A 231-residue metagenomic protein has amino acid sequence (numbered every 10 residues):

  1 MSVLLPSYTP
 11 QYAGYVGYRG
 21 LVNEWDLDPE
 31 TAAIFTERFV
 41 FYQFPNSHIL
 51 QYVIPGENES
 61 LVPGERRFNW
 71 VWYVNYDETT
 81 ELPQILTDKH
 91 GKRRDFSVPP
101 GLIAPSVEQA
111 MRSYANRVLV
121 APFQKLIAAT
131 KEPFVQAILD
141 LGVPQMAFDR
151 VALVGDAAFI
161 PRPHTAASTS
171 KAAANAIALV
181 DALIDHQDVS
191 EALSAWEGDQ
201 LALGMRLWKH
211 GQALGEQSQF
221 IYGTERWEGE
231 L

Functional and structural regions predicted by a protein language model:
M1-A104: Conserved FAD-binding catalytic core of PHBH/FMO-like flavoproteins
S7, Y15, W25, Y42-P45 (+6 more regions): Surface-exposed loop/turn and secondary-structure junction residues enriched for glycine/proline
Y8-T9, D26, F123, E191 (+1 more regions): Secondary-structure boundary/capping signal
Y18, W70, A128-Q212: Conserved mid-domain beta->alpha element of the FAD-binding
T36-F41, F68-Y73, D88-R93, Q145 (+4 more regions): Short, low-complexity, polar/charged sequence segments that are solvent-exposed and flexible
V53-N58, P63-E65, Y76-T165: FAD/FMN-dependent oxidoreductases across multiple families
E78, P83-P100, S106-Y114, P161 (+1 more regions): Helical substrate-recognition/capping region of FAD-dependent monooxygenase/halogenase enzymes
